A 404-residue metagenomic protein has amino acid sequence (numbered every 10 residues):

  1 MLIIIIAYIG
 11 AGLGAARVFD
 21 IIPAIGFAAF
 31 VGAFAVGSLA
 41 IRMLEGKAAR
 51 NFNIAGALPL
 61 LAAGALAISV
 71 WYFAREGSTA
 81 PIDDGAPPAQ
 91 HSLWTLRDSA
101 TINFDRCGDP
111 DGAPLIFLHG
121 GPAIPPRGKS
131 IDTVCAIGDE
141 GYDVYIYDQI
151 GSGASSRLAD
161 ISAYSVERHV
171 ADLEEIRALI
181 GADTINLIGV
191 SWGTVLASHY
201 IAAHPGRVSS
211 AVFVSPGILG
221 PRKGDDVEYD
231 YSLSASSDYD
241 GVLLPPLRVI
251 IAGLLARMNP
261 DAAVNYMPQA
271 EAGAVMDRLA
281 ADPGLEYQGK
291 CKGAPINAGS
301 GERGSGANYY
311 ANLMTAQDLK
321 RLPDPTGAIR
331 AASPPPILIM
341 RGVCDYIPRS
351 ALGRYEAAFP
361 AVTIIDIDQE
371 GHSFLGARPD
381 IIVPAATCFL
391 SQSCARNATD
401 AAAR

Functional and structural regions predicted by a protein language model:
E45-G46, D183-E228: Conserved hydrolase catalytic core segment
P122-V134, S350: The serine-hydrolase catalytic nucleophile loop
R127, Q149-Y164, R222: Glycine-rich "HGGG/HGxG" loop immediately N-terminal to the catalytic nucleophile of the alpha/beta-hydrolase
G138-A154: Conserved alpha/beta-hydrolase
E167-I185: Conserved acidic catalytic loop of the alpha/beta-hydrolase fold
S210-R257: A catalytic-pocket lid/entrance helix-loop region that shapes and gates access to the active site across common
A332-S333, I339-R341: Short beta-strand/loop motif that positions the catalytic acidic residue of the alpha/beta-hydrolase fold
E370-V383: Catalytic histidine-centered segment of alpha/beta-hydrolase-like enzymes
